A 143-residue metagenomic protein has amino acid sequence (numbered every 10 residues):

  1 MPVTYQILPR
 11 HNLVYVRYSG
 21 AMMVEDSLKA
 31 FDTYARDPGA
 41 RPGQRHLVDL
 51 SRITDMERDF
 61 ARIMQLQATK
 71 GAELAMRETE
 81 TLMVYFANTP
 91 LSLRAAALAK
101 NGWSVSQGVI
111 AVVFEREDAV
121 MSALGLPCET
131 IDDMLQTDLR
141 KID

Functional and structural regions predicted by a protein language model:
M1-D143: Amphipathic, Lys/Arg-enriched alpha-helical "gate/interface" segment within cytosolic domains that mediates
